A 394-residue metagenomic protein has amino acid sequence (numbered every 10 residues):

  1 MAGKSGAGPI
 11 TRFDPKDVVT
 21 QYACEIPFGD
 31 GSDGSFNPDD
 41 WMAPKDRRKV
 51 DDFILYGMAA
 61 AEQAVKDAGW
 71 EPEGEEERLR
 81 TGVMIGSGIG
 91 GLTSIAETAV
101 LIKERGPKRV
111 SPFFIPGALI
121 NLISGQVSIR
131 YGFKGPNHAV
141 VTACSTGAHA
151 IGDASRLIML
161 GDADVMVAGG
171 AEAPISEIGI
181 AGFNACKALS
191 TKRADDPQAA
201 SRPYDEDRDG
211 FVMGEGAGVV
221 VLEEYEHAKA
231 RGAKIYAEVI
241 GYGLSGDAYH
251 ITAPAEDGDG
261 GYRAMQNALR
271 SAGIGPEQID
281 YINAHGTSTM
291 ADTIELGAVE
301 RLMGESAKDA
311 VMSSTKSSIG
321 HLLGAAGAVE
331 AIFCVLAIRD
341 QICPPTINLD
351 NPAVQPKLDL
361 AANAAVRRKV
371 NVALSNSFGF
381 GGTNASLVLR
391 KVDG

Functional and structural regions predicted by a protein language model:
M1-T11, A194-A272, D280-Y281, G394: Condensing-enzyme catalytic core mediating Claisen C-C bond formation in acyl metabolism
K4-T142, A171-G182, P276-T293: Conserved beta-ketoacyl condensing-enzyme motif
T11, D162-D209, Y242-E256, A284-T293 (+1 more regions): Acyl-CoA/ACP chain-elongation machinery
W41-E62, V110-L119, N137-G152, R202-G218 (+3 more regions): Active-site pocket-shaping loop/turn-to-helix segments
G57-W70, I120-I123, S128-E172, F211-A233 (+2 more regions): Active-site-proximal alpha-helical scaffold in enzymes
E73-R78, A272-Q278, K308, P356-G394: Flexible, low-complexity linker/loop segments at domain and module junctions
T93-P107, L157-L160, I180-R193, E256-D257 (+2 more regions): A glycine- and small-aliphatic-rich helix-loop capping segment at beta-alpha/alpha-beta transitions that lines
E104-S111, H149-G152, R156, L160 (+3 more regions): Glycine-/small-residue-rich "gating" segment that lines the acyl/pantetheine channel and substrate pocket
